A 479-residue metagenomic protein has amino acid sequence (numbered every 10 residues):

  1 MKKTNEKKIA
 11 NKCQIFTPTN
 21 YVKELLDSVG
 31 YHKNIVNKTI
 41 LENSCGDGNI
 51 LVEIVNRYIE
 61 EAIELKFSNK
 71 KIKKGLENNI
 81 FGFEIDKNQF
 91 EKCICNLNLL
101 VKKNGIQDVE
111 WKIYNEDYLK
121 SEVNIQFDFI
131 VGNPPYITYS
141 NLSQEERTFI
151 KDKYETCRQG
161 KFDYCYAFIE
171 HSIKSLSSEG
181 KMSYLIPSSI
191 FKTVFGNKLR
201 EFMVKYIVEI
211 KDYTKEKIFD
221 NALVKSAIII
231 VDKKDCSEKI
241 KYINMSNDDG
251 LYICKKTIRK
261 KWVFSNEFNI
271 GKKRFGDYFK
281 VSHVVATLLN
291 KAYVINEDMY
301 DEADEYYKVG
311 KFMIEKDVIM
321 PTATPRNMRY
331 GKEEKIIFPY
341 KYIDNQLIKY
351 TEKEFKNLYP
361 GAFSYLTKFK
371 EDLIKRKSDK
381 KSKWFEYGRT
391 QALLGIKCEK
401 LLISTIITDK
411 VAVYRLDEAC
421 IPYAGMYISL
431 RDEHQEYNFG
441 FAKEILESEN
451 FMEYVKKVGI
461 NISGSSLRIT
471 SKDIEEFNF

Functional and structural regions predicted by a protein language model:
K8, K12, K217, A227-L401 (+5 more regions): C-terminal substrate-recognition regions of SAM-dependent nucleic acid methyltransferases
A10-N11, I15-E24, K38, S44-V52 (+3 more regions): Signature of N6-adenine DNA methyltransferases within the class I
H32-T39: Short helix-loop-beta connector
I80-E84: Conserved SAM-binding motif I beta-strand of class I
C93-I94: Conserved SAM-binding loop
I106-D117: Conserved SAM-binding strand-loop segment of SAM-dependent methyltransferases
K211-D212, S404-I421, E453-I462: Short, ligand-facing micro-motifs at secondary-structure edges
D409-E444: A short beta-sheet element
